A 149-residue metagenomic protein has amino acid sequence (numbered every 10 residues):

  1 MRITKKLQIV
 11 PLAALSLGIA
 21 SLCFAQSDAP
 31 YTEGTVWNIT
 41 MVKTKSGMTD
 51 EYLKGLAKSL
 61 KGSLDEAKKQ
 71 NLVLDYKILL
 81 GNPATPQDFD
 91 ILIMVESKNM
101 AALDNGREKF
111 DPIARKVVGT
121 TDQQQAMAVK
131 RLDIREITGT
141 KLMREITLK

Functional and structural regions predicted by a protein language model:
M1-A13: Bacterial N-terminal signal peptides that target proteins for export
I19-A25: Sec/Tat signal peptide C-region and signal peptidase I cleavage site
Q26-E51: Immediate post-signal-peptide N-terminus of mature secreted/exported proteins
D28-Y31, G62, E66-L74, M94-K141: An amphipathic, aromatic/His-enriched active-site/gating alpha helix that lines ligand/cofactor pockets
W37-I39, D90-L92, I137, M143: Extracellular structured ligand-interaction cores
T40, Y52, I93, L103: Hydrophobic pocket/interface hotspot
K45-L92: N-terminal, post-signal-peptide region of Sec/Tat-exported proteins
P83, D104, K141-K149: A beta-strand edge to alpha-helix "cap/lid" segment located at domain peripheries
